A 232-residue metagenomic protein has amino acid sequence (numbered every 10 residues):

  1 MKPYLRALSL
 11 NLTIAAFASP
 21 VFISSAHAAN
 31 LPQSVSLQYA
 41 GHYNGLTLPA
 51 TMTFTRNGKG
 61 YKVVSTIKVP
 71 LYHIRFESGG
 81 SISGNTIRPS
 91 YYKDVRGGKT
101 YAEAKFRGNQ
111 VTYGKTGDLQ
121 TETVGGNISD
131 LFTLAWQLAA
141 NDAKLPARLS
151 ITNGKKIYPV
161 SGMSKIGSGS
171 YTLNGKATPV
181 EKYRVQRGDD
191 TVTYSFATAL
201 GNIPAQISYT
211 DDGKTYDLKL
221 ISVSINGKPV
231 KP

Functional and structural regions predicted by a protein language model:
M1-Y4: N-terminal secretory signal peptides that target proteins for export/translocation
S9-V21: Bacterial N-terminal signal peptides
F22-A28: Sec/Tat signal peptide C-region and signal peptidase I cleavage site
A29-G108, A143-P232: Acidic, serine/threonine-rich low-complexity disordered tracts
T112-L134: Acidic/charged, solvent-exposed loop-and-adjacent secondary-structure segments enriched in E/D, K/R, S/T, and G/P
W136-D142: Beta-strand/loop-rich accessory regions of lumenal/periplasmic or secreted enzymes, predominantly carbohydrate-active
